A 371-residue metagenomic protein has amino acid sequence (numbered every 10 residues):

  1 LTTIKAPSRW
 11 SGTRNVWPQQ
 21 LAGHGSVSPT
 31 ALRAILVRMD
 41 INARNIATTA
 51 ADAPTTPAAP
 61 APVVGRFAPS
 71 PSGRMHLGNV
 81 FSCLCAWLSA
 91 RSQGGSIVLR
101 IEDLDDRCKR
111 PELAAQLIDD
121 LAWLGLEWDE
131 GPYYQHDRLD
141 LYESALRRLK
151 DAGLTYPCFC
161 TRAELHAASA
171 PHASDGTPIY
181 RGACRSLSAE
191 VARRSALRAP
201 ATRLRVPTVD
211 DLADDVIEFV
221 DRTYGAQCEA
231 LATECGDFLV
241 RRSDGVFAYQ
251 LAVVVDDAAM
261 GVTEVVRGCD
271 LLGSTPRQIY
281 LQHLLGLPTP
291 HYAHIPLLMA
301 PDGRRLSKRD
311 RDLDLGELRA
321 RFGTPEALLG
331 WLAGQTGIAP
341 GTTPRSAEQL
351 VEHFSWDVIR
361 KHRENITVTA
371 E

Functional and structural regions predicted by a protein language model:
T2-W17, S26-S28, R33: Low-acidity, Ser/Thr- and Arg-rich intrinsically disordered low-complexity segments
Q20-L21: Cationic, low-complexity basic patches in intrinsically disordered or flexible, solvent-exposed regions
S26-G73, S92, I97, A192 (+3 more regions): Non-catalytic terminal extensions that flank enzyme cores
I35, D40-A173, C269-D270, S274-L287: N-terminal Rossmann-like or analogous alpha/beta NTP/dinucleotide-binding catalytic cores that position adenine
D105-A115, A300-R304, E352-R360: Short, mixed-charge aromatic SLiMs
A114, L139, R162-L165, T177 (+4 more regions): Alpha-helix initiation and N-capping motif
D129-G131, T289-Y292, A339-R345: Short, surface-exposed acidic
A163-K308, D314-R319, V368-E371: Active-site cores that bind ATP or allylic diphosphates and position pyrophosphate for catalysis
